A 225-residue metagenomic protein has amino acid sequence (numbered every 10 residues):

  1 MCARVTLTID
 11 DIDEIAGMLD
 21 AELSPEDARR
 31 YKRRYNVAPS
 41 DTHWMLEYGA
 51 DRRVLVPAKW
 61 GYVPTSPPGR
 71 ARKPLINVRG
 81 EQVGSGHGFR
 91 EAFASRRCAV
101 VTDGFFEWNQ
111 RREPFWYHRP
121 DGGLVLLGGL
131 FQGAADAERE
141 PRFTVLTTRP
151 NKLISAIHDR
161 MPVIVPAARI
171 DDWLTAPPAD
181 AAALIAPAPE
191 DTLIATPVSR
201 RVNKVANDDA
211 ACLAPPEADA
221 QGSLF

Functional and structural regions predicted by a protein language model:
M1-F225: Short linear sequence motif anchored by a di-proline
